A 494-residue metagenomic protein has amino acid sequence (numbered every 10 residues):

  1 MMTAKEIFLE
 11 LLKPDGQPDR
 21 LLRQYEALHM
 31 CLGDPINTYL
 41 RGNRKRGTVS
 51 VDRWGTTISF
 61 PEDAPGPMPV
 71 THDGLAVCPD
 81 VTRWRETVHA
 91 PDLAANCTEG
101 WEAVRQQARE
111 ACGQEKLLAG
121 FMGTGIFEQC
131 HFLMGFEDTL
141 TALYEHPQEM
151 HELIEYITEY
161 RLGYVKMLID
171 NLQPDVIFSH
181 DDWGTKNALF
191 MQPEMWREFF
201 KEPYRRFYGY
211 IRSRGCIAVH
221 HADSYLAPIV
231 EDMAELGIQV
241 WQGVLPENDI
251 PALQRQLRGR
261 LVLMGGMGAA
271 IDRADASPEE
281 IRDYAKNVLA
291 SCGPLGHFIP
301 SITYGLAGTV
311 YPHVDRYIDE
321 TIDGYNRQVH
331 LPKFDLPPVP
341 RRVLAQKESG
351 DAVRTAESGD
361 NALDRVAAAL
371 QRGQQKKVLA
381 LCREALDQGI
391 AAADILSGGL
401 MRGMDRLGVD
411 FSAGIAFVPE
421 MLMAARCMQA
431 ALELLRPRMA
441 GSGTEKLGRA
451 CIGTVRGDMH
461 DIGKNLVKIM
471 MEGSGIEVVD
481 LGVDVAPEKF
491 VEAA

Functional and structural regions predicted by a protein language model:
M1-E26, V51, F60, H89-G350: Active-site loop segments of alpha/beta catalytic cores
E26, C31-V104: Helix-coil boundary/capping segments in enzymes
F121, H220-H221, I395, G453 (+1 more regions): Structural motif
D351-S442: Long amphipathic alpha-helical segments
M439-E445, G473, G482, E492-A494: A residue-level marker of the well-folded mature domains of exported/periplasmic proteins
M439-M459: Glycine/charge-rich, flexible interdomain linkers and switch-proximal surface loops that mediate coupling
T454-V485: Glycine-rich phosphate/diphosphate-binding loop of Rossmann-like nucleotide-binding domains
